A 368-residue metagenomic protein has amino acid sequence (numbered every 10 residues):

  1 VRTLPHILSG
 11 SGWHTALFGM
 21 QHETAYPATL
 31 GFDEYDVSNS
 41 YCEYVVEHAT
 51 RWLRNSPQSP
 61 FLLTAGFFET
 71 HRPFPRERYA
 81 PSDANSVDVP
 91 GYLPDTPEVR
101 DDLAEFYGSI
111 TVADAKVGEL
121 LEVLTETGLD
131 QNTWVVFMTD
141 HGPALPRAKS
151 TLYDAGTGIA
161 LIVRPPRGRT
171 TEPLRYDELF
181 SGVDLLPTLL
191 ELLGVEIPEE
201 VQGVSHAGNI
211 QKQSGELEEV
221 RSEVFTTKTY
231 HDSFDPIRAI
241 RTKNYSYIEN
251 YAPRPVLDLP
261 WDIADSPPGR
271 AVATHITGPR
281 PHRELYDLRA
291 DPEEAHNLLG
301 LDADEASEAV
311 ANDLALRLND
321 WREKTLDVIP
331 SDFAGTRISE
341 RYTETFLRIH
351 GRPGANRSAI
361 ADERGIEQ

Functional and structural regions predicted by a protein language model:
V1-E284, P292-L316, P330, T345-Q368: Formylglycine-dependent sulfatase
R289: Active-site His/Glu-centered metal-binding helix of metallohydrolases
A315-A334, I338: Bilobed periplasmic-binding protein-like "clamshell/Venus-flytrap" ligand-binding domains
T336-F346: Carbohydrate-binding/catalytic loop surfaces
